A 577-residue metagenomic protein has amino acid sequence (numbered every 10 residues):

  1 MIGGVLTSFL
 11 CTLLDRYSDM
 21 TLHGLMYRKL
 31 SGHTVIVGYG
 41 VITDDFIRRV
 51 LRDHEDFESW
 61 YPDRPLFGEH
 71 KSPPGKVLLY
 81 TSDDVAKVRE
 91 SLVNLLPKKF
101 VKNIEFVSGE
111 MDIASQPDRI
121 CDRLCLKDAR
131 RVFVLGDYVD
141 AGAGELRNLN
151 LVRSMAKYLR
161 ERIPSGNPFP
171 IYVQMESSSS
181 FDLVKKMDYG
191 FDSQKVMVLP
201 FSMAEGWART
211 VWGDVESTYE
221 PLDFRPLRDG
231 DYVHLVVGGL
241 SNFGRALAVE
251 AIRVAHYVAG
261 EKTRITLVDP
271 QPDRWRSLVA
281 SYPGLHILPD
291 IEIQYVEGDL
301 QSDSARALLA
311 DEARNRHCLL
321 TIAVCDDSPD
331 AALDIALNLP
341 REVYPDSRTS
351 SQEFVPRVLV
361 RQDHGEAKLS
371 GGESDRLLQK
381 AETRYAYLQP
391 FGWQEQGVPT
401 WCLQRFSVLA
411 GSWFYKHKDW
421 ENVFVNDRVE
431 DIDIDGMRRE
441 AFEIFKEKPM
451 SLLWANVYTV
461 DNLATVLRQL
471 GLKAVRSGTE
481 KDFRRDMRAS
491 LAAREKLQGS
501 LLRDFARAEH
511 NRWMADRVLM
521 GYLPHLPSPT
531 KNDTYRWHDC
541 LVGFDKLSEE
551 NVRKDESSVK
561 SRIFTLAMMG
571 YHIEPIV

Functional and structural regions predicted by a protein language model:
M1-R507, N511, G543, E550-V552 (+3 more regions): Cytosolic regulatory regions of ion transport systems
L519-P524, S528-T530: C-terminal amphipathic alpha-helical interaction region
N532-C540: Short interaction-hotspot residues at assembly and binding interfaces
S557-M568: C-terminal non-catalytic accessory extensions
